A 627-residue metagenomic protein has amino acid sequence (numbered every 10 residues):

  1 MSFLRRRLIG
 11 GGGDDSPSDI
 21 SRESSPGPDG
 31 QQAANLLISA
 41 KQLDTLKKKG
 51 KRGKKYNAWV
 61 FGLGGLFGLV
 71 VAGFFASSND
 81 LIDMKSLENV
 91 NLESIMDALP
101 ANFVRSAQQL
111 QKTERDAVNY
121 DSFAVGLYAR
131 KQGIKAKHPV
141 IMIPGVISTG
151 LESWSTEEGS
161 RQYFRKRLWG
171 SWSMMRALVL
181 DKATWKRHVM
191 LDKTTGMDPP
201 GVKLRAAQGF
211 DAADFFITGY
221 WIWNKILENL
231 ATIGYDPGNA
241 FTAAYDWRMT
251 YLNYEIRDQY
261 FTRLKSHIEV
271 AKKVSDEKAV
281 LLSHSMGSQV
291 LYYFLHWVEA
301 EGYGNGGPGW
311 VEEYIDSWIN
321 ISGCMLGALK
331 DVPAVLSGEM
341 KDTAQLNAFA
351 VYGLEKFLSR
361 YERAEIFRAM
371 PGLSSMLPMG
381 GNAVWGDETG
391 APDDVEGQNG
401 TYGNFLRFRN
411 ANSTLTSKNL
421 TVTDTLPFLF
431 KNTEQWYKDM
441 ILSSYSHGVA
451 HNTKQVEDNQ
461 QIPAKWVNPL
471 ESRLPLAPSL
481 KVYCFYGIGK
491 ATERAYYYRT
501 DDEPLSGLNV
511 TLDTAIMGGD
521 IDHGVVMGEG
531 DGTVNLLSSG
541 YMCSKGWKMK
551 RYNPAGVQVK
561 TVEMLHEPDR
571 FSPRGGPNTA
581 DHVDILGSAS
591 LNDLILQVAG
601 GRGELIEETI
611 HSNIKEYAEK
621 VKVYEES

Functional and structural regions predicted by a protein language model:
S2-L282, M286-R360, M376-E388, P392-Y402 (+5 more regions): N-terminal non-catalytic accessory region
K51-K54, A206-F210, T232-I233, P237-F241 (+4 more regions): Alpha/beta-hydrolase fold catalytic core
R363-P371: A general structural signal for short secondary-structure boundary/capping elements
